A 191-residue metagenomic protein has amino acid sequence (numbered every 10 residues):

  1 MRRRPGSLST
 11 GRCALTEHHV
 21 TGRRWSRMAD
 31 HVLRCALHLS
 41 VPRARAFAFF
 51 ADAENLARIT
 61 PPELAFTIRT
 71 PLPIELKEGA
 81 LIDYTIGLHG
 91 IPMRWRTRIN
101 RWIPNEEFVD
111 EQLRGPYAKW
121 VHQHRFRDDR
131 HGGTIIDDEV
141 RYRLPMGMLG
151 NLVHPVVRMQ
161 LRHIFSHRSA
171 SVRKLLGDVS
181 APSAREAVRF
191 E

Functional and structural regions predicted by a protein language model:
M1-A14: Compositionally biased, low-complexity flexible segments
L15, V20-K77, F190-E191: Hydrophobic ligand-binding cavity/cleft-lining segments
V32-R34, P92-R96, K119-H122: Short, surface-exposed coil-to-beta transition loops
L39-V41, L88-G90, R101, P116 (+1 more regions): Beta-strand elements of well-folded, non-transmembrane domains
A44-A48, H131, S166, A170 (+1 more regions): Replace "anionic and nucleotidyl ligands
A57, T67-R114, I135, H167-P182 (+1 more regions): Glycine-rich portal/gate segments that line the openings of hydrophobic small-molecule binding cavities
V109-H163, S183: Beta-strand/loop substructures that line and gate deep hydrophobic ligand-binding cavities in soluble
